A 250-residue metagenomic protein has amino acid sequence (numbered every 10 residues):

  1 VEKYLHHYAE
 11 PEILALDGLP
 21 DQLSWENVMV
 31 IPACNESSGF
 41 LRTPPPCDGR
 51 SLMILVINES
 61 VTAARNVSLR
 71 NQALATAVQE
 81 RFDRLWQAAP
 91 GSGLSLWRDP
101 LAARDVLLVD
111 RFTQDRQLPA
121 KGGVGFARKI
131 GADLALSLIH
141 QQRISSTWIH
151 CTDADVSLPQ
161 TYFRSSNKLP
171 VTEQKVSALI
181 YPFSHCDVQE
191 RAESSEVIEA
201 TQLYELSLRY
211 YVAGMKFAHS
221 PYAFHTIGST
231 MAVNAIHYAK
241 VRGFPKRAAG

Functional and structural regions predicted by a protein language model:
V1-L52, V56-T62: N-proximal low-complexity "stem/linker" segments adjacent to membrane-targeting elements
L5-Y8, N66-S146: Active-site-proximal specificity loops/subdomain of glycosyltransferases
V56, R111, L179-P182: Short glycine/serine/threonine-enriched helix-capping/active-site loop that flanks the nucleotide-sugar donor pocket
I139-P159: Short beta-strand-to-loop acidic/aromatic patch adjacent to the donor-nucleotide binding site
Q160-P182: Conserved donor-nucleotide/metal-binding helix-loop-beta segment in metal-dependent transferases, i.e., the alpha-helix
K175-I198: Short beta-strand-to-loop element that shapes/binds the nucleotide-sugar donor at the catalytic cleft/hinge
V212-A232: A recurrent flexible, glycine/aromatic-enriched loop bordering the glycosyltransferase active site that acts as
R242-G250: Donor nucleotide-sugar recognition loop
